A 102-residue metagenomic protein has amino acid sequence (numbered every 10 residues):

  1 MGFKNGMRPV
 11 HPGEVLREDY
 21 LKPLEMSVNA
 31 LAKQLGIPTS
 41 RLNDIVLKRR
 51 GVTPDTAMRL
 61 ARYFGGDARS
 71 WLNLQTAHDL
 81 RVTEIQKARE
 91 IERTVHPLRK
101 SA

Functional and structural regions predicted by a protein language model:
G2-M26, N73: A short, Lys/Arg-rich alpha-helix, primarily the initiator
R17, L42-N43, A68: Alpha-helical structural signal
E25, K48-R49, G65: Alpha-helical hinge/cap motifs
E25-D44: Short alpha-helical DNA-recognition segment
D44-L47, N73: Base-recognition residues in the alpha-helical recognition helix of bacterial helix-turn-helix
R49-R62: Short, basic-rich loop-to-helix N-cap that marks the start of a DNA-contacting helix
R62, G66, L72-A102: Short, charged recognition helix plus adjacent turn of helix-turn-helix-like nucleic-acid-binding domains
